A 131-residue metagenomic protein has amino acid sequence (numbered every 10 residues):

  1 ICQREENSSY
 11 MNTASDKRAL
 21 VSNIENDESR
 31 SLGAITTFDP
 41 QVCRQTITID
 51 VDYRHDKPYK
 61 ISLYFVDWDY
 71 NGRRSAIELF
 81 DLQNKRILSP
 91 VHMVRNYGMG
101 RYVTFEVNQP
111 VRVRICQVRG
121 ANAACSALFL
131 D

Functional and structural regions predicted by a protein language model:
I1-D131: Compositionally biased, intrinsically disordered or flexible polar/acidic segments
